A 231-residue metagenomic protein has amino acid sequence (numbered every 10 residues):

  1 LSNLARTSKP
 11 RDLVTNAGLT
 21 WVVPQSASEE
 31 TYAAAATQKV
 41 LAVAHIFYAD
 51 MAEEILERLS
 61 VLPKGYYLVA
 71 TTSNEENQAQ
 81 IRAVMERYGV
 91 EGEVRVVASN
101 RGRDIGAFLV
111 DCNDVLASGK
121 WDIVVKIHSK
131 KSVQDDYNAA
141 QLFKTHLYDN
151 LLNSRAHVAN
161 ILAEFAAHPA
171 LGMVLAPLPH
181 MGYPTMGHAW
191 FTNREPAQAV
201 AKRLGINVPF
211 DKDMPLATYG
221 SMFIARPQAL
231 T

Functional and structural regions predicted by a protein language model:
L1-T231: ER/Golgi luminal nucleotide-sugar-dependent glycosyltransferases, focusing on the catalytic module
